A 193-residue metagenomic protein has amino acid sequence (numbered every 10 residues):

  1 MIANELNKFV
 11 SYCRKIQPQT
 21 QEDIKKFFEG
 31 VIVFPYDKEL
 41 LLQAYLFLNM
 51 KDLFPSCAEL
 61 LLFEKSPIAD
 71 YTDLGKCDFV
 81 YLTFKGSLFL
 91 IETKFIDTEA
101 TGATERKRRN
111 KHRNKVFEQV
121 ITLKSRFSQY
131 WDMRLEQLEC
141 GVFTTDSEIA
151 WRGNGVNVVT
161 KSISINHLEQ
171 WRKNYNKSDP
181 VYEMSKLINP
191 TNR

Functional and structural regions predicted by a protein language model:
M1-A44: Interdomain/boundary linker segments immediately adjacent to catalytic/signaling cores
I2-F9, W131-R193: Domain-level recognition of nuclease-like catalytic cores that cleave nucleotide substrates
Y45-C57: A short, contiguous, amphipathic alpha-helix enriched in charged residues
L46, F79-Y81, S87-A100, L123: Conserved catalytic cores of phosphodiester-cleaving nucleases, focusing on short active-site segments
M50, P67-A69, Y81-T83, F95-D97 (+1 more regions): Short, flexible loop/turn elements at secondary-structure junctions
A58-F89: Active-site metal-binding core of divalent-cation-utilizing nuclease and nuclease-like domains
F95-T144: Catalytic cores of nucleic-acid endonucleases
